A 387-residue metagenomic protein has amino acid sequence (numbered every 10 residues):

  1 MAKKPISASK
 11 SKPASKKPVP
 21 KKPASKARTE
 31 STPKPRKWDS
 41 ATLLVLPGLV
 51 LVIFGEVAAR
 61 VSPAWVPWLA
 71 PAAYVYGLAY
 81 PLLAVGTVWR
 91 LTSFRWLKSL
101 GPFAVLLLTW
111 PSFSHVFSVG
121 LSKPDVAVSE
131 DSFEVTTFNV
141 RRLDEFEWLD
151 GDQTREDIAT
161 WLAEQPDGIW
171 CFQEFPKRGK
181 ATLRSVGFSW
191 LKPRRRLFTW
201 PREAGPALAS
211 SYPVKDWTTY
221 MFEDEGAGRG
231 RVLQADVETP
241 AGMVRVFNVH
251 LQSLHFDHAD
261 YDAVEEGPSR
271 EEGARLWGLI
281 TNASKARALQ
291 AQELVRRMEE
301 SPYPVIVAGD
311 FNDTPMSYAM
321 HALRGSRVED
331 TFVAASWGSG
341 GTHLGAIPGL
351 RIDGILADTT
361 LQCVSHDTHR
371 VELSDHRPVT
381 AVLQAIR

Functional and structural regions predicted by a protein language model:
A2-S185, F198-W200, R387: N-terminal, active-site-proximal structural segment of metallo-dependent hydrolase catalytic domains
A64-Y74, L191-S210, G228, W277-I306 (+1 more regions): Active site of divalent-metal-dependent phosphoester/diester hydrolases
A72, S132-R141, T154-A181, A209 (+6 more regions): Active-site beta-strand/loop signature of hydrolases that rely on acidic residues for catalysis
L107-S132, D150, E156-A159, G168-Y261 (+1 more regions): Structured beta-strand-rich core segments of catalytic domains in phosphoester-bond hydrolases
S132, T137-R155, H255-A283: Acidic/histidine-rich helix-loop elements that form or flank divalent-metal/phosphate-binding sites at the catalytic
R141-L143, K177, V214, L251-L254 (+4 more regions): Short, solvent-exposed loop/turn segments at secondary-structure junctions
D150, Y261, H321, V364 (+1 more regions): Single-residue recognition of alpha-helix boundary sites
